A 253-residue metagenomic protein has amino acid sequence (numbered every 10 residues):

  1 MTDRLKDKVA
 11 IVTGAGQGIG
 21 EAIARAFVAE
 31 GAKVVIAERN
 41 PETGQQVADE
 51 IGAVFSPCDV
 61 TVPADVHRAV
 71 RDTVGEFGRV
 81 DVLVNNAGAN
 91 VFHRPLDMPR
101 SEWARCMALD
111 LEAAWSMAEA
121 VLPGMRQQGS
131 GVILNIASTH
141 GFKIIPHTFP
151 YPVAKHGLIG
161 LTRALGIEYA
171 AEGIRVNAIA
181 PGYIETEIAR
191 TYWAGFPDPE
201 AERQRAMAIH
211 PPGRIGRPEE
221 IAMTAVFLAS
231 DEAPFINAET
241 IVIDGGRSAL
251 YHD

Functional and structural regions predicted by a protein language model:
V9, G16-Q17: Conserved glycine-rich cofactor-binding loop
P41, C58-R68, R100, E219-E220: The beta1-alpha1 cofactor-binding region of Rossmann-like NAD(H)/NADP(H)-dependent oxidoreductases
R94-P95, P99-R105, A206: Substrate-binding pocket helix/loop in short-chain dehydrogenase/reductase
A118, A154, T162: Active-site helix of classical SDR
S138: Residue(s) in the substrate-gating loop at a strand-loop-helix junction that position the organic substrate next
K143, V226, N237-D253: Short C-terminal tail/terminal secondary-structure segment of NAD(P)H-dependent dehydrogenase/reductase domains
A170, R175, I236-A238: Short, small/polar-rich loop/turn modules that mediate ligand/substrate recognition or access, typified
